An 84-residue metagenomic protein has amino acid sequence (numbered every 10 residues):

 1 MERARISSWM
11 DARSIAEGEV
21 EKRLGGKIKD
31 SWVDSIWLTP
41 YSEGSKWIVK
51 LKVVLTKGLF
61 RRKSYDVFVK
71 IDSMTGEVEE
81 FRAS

Functional and structural regions predicted by a protein language model:
M1-R5, E79-R82: Short, charge-rich amphipathic segments
E2-L38: Short, non-transmembrane alpha-helical segments in secretory-pathway proteins
I6, L24-G25, E43, K57 (+1 more regions): Feature targets compositionally biased, intrinsically disordered low-complexity regions with long contiguous runs
S31-I71: Exposed beta-strand-loop-beta-strand "reactive/processing" segments of non-cytosolic proteins
Y65-S84: A short, surface-exposed interaction/processing loop segment used at functional sites
